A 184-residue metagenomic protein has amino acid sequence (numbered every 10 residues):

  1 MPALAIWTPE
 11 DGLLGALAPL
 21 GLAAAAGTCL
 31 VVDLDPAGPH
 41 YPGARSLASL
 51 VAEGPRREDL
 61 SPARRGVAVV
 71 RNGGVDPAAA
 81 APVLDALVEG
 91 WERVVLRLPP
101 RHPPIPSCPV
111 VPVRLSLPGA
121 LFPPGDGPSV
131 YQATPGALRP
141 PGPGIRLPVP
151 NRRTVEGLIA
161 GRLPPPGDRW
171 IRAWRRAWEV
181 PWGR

Functional and structural regions predicted by a protein language model:
M1-A5, P128-R184: C-terminal lobe/tail of nucleotide-utilizing enzymes
P2-A25: Glycine-rich P-loop/Walker A and Walker A-like loops and their local beta1-loop-alpha1 context in P-loop NTPases
A3, C29-V31, V69, V110-P112 (+1 more regions): Conserved beta-strand scaffold positions in the cores of enzyme catalytic domains, especially in NTP/NDP-utilizing
L4-E10, L30-R93, P100: P-loop/Walker-type NTP enzyme "switch/lid" segment
T28-C29, V94, P112, S129-V130: Hydrophobic anchor at the start of a short beta-strand that flanks the dinucleotide cofactor-binding loop
L34, L115-L117, T134: Cofactor-binding loop segments of dinucleotide-utilizing enzymes, especially the Rossmann-like FAD- and NAD(P)+-binding
G38-Y41, P104, G119-P124, G136-P141: Short, charged/polar "capping" segments at the starts of alpha-helices and the immediately preceding loops
E89, P99-D126: Inter-motif core of Ras-like GTPase G domains
